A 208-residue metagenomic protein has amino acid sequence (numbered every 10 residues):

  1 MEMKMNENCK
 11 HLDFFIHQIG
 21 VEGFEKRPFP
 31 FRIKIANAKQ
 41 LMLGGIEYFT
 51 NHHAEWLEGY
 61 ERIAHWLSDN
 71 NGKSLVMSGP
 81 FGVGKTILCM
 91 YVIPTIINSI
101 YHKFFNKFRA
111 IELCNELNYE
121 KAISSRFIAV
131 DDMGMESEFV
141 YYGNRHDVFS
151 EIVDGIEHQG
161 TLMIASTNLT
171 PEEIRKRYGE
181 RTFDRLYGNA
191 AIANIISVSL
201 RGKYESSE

Functional and structural regions predicted by a protein language model:
M1-N71, I196-E208: A short, basic N-terminal segment
E2-I16, P94, M135-E208: Replace "adjacent to P-loop NTPase cores in ATP/GTP-dependent enzymes" with "adjacent to NTP-binding cores
H53-L57, S78, Y142-G143: Conserved phosphate/pyrophosphate-binding and hydrolysis machinery centered on Walker-type P-loop NTPases, extending
N70-N71, A122-S124, H158-G160: Short loop/turn elements that form and flank the Walker-type P-loop nucleotide-binding site in RecA-like NTPase cores
G72-C89: Walker A/P-loop nucleotide-binding motif
S74-V76, F127, L162-I164: Residue-level preference for the first positions of well-ordered beta-strands
G79, Y101, N118, G179-F183: Glycine-centered helix-coil hinge/cap
P94-E136: AAA+/P-loop NTPase substrate/partner-engagement loops
